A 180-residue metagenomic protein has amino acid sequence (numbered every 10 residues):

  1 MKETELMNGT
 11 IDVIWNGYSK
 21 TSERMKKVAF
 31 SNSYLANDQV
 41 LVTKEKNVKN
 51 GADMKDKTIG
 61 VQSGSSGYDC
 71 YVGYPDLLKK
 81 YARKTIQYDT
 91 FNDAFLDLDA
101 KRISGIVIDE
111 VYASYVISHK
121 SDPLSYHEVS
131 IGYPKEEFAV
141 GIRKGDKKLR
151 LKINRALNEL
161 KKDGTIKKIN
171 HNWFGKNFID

Functional and structural regions predicted by a protein language model:
M1-D53, S125, I131-G132: Acidic, polar ligand-binding/catalytic clefts
M1-T4, K46, T85-D97, E136: Short helix-initiation/N-cap motifs at beta->coil->alpha
L6-M7, M54, L98-D99, V140 (+1 more regions): Hydrophobic residues within well-ordered alpha-helices
G17-K26, V72-G73, D97-A100, S104-P134: A ligand-binding cleft/hinge motif common to bilobed small-molecule-binding domains
L35-V42, E110, S114-N158, F174-D180: Periplasmic-binding protein-like
G51-D69: Short loop->beta-strand "edge-of-pocket" segments that line small-molecule binding or catalytic clefts across diverse
G67-D89, F95, I117-P123: Ligand-binding cleft/hinge of the Venus flytrap
Y68-Y71, L157-W173: Periplasmic-binding protein-like
